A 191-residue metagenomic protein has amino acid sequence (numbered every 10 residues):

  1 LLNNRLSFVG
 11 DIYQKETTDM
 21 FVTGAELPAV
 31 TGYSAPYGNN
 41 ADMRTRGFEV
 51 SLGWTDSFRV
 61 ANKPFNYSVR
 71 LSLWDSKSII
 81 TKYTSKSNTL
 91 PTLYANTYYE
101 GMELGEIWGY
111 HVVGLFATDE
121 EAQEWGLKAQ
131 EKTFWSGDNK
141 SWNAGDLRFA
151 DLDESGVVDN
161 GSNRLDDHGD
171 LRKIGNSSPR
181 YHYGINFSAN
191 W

Functional and structural regions predicted by a protein language model:
L1, D11-Q14: Active-site proximal loops enriched in glycine and acidic residues that flank catalytic Cys/His/Asp and coordinate
L1, R46-L52, Y67, Y181-F187: Hydrophobic, lipid-facing positions within transmembrane beta-strands of outer-membrane proteins
N3-N4, E16, L52-V60, Y67-V69 (+2 more regions): Outer-membrane beta-barrel proteins
Y13-F58, F149, S155-G156, D170-K173: Outer membrane beta-barrel strand-and-loop segments of large Gram-negative receptors, especially TonB-dependent
A41-T45, N62-P64, N176-R180: Transmembrane beta-barrel outer-membrane domains
S57-G175: Conserved small-residue
